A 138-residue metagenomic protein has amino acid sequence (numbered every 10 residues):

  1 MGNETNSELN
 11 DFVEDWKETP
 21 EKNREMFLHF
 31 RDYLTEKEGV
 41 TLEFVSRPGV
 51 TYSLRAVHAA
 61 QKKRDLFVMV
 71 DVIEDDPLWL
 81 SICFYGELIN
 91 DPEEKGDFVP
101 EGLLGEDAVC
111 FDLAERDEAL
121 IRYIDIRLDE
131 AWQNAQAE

Functional and structural regions predicted by a protein language model:
M1-V45: Charge-rich, low-complexity N-terminal segments
L9-V13, R24-E25, R64-P77, C110-E118: Charged, low-complexity, helix/coiled-coil-prone segments
D11-F12, Y52, A56-V57, A135: Charge-rich, low-complexity amphipathic helices in intrinsically disordered tails/linkers adjacent to domains
D15-T19, Y85-V99, L128-A137: Short secondary-structure transition/capping segments
F44-V109: Short, conserved beta-strand/beta-arch hydrophobic-aromatic motifs that form part of recognition grooves or interface
P100-E138: Well-ordered alpha/beta subsegment
